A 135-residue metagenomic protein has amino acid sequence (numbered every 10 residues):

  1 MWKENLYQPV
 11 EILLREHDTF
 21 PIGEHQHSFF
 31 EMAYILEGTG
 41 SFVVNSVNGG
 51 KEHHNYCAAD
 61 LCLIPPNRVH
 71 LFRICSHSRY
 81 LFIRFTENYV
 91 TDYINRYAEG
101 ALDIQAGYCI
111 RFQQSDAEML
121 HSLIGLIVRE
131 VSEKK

Functional and structural regions predicted by a protein language model:
M1-C57, L61, I74, I94-L102: Generic protein-terminus/edge-of-domain signal
M1-L13, R68-E133: A hydrophobic/aromatic-rich effector-binding and dimerization subdomain of bacterial HTH-type transcriptional regulators
